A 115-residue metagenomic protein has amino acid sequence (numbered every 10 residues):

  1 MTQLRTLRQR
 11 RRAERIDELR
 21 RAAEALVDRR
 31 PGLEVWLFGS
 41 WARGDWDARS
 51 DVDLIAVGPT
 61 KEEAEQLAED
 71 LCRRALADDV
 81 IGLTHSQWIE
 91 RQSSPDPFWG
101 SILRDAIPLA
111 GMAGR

Functional and structural regions predicted by a protein language model:
M1-E34, R43-A48, V57-R115: Catalytic core of pol beta-like nucleotidyltransferases
F38-S40: Glycine-rich beta-strand-to-loop/alpha-helix junction loops that act as flexible
V52-D53: Structural signature of the urease/amidohydrolase superfamily beta/alpha-barrel
